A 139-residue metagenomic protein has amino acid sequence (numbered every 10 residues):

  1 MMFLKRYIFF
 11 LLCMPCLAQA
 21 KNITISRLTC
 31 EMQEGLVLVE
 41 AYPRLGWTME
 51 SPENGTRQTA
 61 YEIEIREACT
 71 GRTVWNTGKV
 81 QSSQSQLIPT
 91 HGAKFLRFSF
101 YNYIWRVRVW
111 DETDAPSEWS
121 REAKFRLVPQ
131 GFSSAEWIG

Functional and structural regions predicted by a protein language model:
M2-F3, P15: Position-driven detector of the extreme protein N-terminus
F3-F10: Sec-dependent signal peptide recognition, specifically the positively charged N-region followed immediately by
F10-Q19: Hydrophobic h-region of N-terminal signal peptides that target proteins for export in Gram-negative bacteria
K21-E53, R126-S133: Pro/Thr/Ser/Gly-rich low-complexity, intrinsically disordered linker/stalk tracts
G46-T48, E64, R108: Residue-level recognition of well-ordered beta-strand positions that form the cores of beta-sheet-rich folds across
T56-N102, E112-W119, A135-G139: Recognizes extended acidic, P/S/T-rich segments that occur within or adjacent to Ig-like beta-sandwich modules
S120-K124: Terminal edge beta-strands and adjacent linker/stalk segments of extracellular immunoglobulin-superfamily beta-sandwich
